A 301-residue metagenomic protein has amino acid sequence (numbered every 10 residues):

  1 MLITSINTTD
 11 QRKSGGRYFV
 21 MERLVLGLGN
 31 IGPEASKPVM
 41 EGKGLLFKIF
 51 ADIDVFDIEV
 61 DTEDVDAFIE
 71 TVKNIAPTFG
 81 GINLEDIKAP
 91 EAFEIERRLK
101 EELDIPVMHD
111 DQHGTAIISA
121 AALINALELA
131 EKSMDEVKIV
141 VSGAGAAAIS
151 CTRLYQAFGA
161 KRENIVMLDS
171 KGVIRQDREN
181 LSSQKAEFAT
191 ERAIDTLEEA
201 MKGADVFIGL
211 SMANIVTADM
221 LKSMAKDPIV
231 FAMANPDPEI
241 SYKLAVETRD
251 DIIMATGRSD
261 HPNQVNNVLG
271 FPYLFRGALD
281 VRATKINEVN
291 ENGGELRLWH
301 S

Functional and structural regions predicted by a protein language model:
M1-V107: N-terminal ligand-binding/catalytic initiation module
T9, L26-A51, L103, H109 (+2 more regions): Glycine-rich phosphate/diphosphate-binding loop of Rossmann-like nucleotide-binding domains
M21-R23, V60-D61, D86-A89, D110-H113 (+4 more regions): Short, ordered loop/turn segments at secondary-structure junctions
E41-K48, I69, K73, F93-K100 (+7 more regions): Predominant activation on well-ordered alpha-helical scaffold segments within soluble catalytic domains
D57-I58, N83-D86, V107-D110, V141 (+4 more regions): General beta-strand structural signal in soluble alpha/beta enzymes
P106, D110-D111, A130, E136 (+1 more regions): Adenosine-phosphate binding glycine-rich loop
A186-I253, R258-P262: Rossmann-like adenosine-cofactor binding region
